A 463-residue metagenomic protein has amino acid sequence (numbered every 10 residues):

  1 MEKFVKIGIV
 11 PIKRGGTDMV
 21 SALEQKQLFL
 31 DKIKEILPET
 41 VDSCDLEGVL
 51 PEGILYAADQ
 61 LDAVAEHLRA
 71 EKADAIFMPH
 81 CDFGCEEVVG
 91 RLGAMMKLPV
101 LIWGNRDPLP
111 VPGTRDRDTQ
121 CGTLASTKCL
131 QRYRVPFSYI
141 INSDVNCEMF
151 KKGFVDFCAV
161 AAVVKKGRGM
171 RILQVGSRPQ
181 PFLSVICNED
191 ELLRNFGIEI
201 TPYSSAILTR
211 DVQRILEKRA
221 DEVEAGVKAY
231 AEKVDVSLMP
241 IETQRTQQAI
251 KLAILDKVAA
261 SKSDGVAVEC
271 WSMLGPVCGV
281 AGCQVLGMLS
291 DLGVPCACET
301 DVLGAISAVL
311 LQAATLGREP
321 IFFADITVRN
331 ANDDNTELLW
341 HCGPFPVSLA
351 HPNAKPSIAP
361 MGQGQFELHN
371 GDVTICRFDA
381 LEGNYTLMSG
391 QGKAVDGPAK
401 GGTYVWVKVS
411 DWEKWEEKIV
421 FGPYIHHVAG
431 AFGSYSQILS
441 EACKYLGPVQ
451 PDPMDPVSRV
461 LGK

Functional and structural regions predicted by a protein language model:
M1-E35: N-terminal basic/disordered segments at the start of proteins
E2-I7, V41, G104, L109-V234: Cap/lid and interdomain-hinge subdomains that line or gate substrate/regulatory clefts in soluble alpha/beta enzymes
Q27, Q363-K463: Extended hydrophobic packing segments that form well-structured cores
A58-A73, L92, K251-A260: Short, well-structured alpha-helical segments in soluble
K72-D82, L101-W103, S263-V268: Periplasmic-binding protein-like
G84-K97, G275-G287: Short Gly/Thr/Asp-enriched flexible loops that form oxyanion-binding sites at enzyme active sites
A225, E232-A305, A313: Long, internal scaffold/assembly segments composed of regular secondary structure
S290-Y404: C-terminal catalytic subdomain
